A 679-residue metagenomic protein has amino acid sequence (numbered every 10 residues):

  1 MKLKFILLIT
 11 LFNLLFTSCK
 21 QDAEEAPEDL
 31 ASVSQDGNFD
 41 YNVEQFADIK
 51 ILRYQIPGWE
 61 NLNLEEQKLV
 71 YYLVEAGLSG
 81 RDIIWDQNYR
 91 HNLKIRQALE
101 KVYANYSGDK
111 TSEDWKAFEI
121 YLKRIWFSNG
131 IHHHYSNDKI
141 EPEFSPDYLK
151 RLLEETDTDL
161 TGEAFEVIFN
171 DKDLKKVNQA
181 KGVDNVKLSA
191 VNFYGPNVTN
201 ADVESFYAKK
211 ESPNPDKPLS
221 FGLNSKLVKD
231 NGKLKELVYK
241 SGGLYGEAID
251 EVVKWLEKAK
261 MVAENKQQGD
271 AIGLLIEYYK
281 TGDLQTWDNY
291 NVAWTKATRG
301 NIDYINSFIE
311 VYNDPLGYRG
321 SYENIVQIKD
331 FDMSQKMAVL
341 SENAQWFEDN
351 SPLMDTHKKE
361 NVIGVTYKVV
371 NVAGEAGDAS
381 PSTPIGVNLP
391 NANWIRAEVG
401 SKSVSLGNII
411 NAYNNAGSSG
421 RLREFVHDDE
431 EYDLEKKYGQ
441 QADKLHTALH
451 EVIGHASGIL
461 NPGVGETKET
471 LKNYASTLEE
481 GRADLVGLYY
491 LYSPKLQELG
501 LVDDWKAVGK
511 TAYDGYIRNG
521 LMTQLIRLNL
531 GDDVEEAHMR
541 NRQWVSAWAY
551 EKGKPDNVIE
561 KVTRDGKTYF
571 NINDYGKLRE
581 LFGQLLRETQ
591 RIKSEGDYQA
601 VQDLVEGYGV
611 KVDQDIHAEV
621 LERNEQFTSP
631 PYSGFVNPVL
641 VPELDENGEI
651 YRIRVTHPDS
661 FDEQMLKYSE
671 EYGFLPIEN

Functional and structural regions predicted by a protein language model:
L14-S18: C-terminal motif of bacterial Sec signal peptides marking the signal peptidase cleavage site
K20-D22: Bacterial signal peptide processing site
N63, N265, S476-S493: An active-site-proximal "capping" alpha-helix that borders the catalytic cofactor pocket
I84, L488-I592: Long, well-structured alpha-helical subdomains associated with metal-dependent extracellular/ecto-lumenal hydrolases
E119-L122, W126-Y432, G439: Contiguous, non-catalytic segments that form substrate-binding/exosite surfaces or channel walls
V452-V464, Y490, P494: Catalytic Zn2+-binding segment of zinc metalloproteases
G458-G481: Post-HEXXH active-site segment of zinc metalloproteases
D574-N679: Extended, compositionally biased alpha-helical segments that mediate assembly or anchoring
